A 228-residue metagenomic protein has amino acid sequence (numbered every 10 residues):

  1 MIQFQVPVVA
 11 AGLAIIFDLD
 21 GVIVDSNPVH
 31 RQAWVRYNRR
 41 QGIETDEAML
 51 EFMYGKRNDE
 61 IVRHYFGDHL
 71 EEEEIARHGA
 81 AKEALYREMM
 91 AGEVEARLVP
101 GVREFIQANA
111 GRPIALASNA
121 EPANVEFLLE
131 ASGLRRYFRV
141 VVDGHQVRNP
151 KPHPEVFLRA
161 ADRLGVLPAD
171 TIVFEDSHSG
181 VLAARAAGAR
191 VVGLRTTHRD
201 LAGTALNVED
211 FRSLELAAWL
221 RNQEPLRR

Functional and structural regions predicted by a protein language model:
M1-L13, R103, Q107, E121-R228: Asp-based, Mg2+/Mn2+-dependent phosphohydrolase catalytic module
I2-E51: Active-site neighborhood of HAD-like aspartate-dependent phosphohydrolases
F4, E88-L116, P122, E126: Short, acidic loop-to-helix structural element flanking the phosphoryl-transfer center in phosphate-processing enzymes
I23, L98, I114-A117, N149 (+1 more regions): Conserved SAM-binding loop
R31, V35, E47, E51 (+4 more regions): An amphipathic alpha-helix signature
Y37-N38, R57-E71, L128, A161: Helix-loop "lid/cap" segments that line or gate small-molecule binding pockets
R39, A110, R185: Anion (oxyanion) recognition and catalysis
E44, H64-E104: Metal-dependent phosphoesterase signature
